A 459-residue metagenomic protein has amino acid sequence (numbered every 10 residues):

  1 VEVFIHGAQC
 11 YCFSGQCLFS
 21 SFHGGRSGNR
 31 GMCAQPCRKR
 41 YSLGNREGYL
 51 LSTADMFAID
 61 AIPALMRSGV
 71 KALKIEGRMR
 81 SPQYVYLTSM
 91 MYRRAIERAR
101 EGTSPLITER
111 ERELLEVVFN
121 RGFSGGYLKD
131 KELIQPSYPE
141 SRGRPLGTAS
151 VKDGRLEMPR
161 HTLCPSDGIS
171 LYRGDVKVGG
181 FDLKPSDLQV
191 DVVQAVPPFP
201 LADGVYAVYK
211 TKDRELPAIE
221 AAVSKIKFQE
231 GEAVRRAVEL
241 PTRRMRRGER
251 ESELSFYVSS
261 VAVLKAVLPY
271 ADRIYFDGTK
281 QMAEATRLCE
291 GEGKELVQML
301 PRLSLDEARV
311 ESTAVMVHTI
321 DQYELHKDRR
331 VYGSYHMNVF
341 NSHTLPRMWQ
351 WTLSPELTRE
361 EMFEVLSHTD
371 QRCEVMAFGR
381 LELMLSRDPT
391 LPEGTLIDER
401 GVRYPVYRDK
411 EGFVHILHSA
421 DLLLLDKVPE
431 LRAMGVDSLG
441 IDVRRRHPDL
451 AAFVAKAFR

Functional and structural regions predicted by a protein language model:
V1-A72, M79-R459: Active-site pocket-lining/capping segments in soluble small-molecule metabolic enzymes
